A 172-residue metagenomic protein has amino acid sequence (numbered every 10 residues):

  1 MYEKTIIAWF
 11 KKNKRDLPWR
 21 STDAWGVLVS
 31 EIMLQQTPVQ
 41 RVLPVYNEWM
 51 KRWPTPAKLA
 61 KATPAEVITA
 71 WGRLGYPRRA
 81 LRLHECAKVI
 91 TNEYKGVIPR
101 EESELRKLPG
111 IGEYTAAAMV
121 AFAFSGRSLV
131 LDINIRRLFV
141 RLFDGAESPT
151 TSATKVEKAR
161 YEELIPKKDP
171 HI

Functional and structural regions predicted by a protein language model:
E3-I172: Catalytic cores of DNA base-excision repair glycosylases
